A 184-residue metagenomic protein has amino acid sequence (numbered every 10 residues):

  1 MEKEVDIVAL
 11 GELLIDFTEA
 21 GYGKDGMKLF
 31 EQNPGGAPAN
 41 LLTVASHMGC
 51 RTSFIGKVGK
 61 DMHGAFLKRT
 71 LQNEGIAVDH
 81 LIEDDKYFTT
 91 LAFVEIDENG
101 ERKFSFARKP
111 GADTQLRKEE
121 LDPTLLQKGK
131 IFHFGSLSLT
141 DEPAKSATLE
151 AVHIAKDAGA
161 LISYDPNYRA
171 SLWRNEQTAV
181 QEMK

Functional and structural regions predicted by a protein language model:
M1-A77: Glycine-rich phosphate/adenosyl-contacting loop at the front of the ribokinase-like
M1-V8, Q72, E101-K184: Ribokinase/PfkB-type carbohydrate-kinase core domain
L13-D16, A20, N99, A112 (+1 more regions): Active-site/binding-pocket entry motifs
D16-F17, K24, L42-V44, E98 (+2 more regions): Short, flexible segments with low predicted structural confidence
E31-G35, E83, W173: A generic helix-loop boundary/linker signal
R51-F134: Conserved N-terminal subdomain of the carbohydrate kinase-like
